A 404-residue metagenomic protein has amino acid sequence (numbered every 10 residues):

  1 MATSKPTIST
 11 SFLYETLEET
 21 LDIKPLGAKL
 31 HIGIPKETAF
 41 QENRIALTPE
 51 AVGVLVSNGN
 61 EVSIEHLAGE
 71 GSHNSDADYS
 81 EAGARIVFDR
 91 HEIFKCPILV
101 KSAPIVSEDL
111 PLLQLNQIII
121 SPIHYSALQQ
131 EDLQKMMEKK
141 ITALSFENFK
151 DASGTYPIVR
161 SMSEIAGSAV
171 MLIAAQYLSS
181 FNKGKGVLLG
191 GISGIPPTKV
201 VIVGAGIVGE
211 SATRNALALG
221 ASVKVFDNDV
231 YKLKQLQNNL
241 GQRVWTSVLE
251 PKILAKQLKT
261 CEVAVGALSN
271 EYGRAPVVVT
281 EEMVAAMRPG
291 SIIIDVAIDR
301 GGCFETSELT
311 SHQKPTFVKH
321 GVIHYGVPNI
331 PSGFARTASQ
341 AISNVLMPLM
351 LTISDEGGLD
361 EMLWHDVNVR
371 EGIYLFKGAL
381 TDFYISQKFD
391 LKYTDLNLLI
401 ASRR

Functional and structural regions predicted by a protein language model:
M1-H31, E37, S107-T198, V327: Glycine/serine-rich phosphate-binding loop and adjoining beta1-alpha1 elements at the start of nucleotide-handling
L17-K135, K139-I141: An N-terminal-biased, well-structured beta-alpha scaffold segment characteristic of Rossmann-like dinucleotide-binding
P35-K36, F40-E70, F181-G266: Glycine-rich phosphate/diphosphate-binding loop of Rossmann-like nucleotide-binding domains
Q41-A46, D109-L112, E271-V279, C303-E308: Glycine/threonine-rich flexible loop motifs
K101-S126, K259-T260, G273-I293: Rossmann-fold NAD(P) dinucleotide-binding segment
A103-P104, I123-H124, E250, L268-Y272 (+2 more regions): Short glycine-/small-residue-rich Rossmann-like dinucleotide-binding loops
S126-S153, E282-G326: Rossmann-fold NAD(P)-binding glycine/threonine-rich loop
E147-I173, Y177-L188, C303-R404: Adenosine-phosphate binding glycine-rich loop
